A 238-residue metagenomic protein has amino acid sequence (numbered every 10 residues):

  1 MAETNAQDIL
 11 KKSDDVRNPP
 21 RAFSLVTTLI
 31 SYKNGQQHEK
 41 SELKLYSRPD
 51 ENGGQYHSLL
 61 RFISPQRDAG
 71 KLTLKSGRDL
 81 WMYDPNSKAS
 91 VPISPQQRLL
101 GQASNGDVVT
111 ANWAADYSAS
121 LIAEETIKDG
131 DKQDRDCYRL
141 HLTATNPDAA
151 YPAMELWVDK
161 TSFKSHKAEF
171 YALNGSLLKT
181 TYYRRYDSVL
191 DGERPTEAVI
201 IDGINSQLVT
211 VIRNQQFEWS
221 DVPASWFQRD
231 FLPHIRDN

Functional and structural regions predicted by a protein language model:
A2-A22, T28, G35-Q37, Q66-D68 (+3 more regions): Flexible, processing/modification-adjacent segments and terminal tails in exported/periplasmic/extracellular proteins
S13, L43-P49, Y182-S188: Extended lipid/amphipathic-ligand handling interfaces
V16-F23, G53, T161, S188-G192: Edge/loop elements at the starts and ends of beta-strands within beta-rich repeat scaffolds
R21-L59, F163: N-terminal, post-signal-peptide region of Sec/Tat-exported proteins
L43-P85: Mid-chain, structured segments of secreted extracytoplasmic proteins
P49-Y56, A123-D136, S188-L190: Short, ordered beta-strand-loop transition motifs
D79, A89-I93, N105, K132-R229: Gly/Pro-enriched, hydrophobic low-complexity segments that function as extracytoplasmic propeptides/linkers
